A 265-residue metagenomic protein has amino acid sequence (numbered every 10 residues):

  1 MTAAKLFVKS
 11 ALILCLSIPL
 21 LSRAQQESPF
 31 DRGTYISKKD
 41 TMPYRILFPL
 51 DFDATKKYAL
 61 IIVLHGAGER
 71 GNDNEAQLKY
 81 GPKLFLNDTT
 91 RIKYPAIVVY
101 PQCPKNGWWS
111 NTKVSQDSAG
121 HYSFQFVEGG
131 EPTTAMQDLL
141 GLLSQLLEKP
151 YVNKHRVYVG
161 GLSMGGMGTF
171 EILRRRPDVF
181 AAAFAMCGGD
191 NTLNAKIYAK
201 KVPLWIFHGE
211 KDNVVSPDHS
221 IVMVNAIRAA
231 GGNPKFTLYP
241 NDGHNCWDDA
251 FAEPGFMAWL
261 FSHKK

Functional and structural regions predicted by a protein language model:
M1-E27: Bacterial Sec-dependent N-terminal signal peptides
S22-L60, G68, A96, E131-G141 (+7 more regions): A domain-start/cap signature at the N-terminus of enzymes
D51-K56, N111-L162: Gly/Ser-rich "nucleophile elbow"/oxyanion-hole loop immediately N-terminal to the catalytic nucleophile in hydrolases
L64-H65, H208: The conserved beta1-alpha1 loop
E69-M136: Active-site machinery of serine-nucleophile hydrolases
Y94, A199-L204: Short, proline-enriched alpha-helix->beta-strand connector loops that line the catalytic pocket of alpha/beta-hydrolase
S144-Y198: Primarily recognizes the serine-hydrolase "nucleophile elbow" in alpha/beta-hydrolase and SGNH/GDSL folds
M186, N194, P203-K265: C-terminal catalytic histidine-bearing segment of alpha/beta-hydrolase fold enzymes
